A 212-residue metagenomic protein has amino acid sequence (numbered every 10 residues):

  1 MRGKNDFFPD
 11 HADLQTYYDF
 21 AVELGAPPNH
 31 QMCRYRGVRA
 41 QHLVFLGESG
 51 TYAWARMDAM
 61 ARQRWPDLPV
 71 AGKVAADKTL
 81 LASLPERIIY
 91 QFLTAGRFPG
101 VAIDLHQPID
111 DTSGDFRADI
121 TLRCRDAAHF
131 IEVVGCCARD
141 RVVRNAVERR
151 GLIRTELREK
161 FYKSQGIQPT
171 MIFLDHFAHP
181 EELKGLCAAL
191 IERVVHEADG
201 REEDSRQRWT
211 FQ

Functional and structural regions predicted by a protein language model:
M1-R87, Q212: Functional cation/ligand-contacting sites centered on basic and imidazole/sulfhydryl donors
P66-Q212: Nucleic-acid endo/exonuclease domains
